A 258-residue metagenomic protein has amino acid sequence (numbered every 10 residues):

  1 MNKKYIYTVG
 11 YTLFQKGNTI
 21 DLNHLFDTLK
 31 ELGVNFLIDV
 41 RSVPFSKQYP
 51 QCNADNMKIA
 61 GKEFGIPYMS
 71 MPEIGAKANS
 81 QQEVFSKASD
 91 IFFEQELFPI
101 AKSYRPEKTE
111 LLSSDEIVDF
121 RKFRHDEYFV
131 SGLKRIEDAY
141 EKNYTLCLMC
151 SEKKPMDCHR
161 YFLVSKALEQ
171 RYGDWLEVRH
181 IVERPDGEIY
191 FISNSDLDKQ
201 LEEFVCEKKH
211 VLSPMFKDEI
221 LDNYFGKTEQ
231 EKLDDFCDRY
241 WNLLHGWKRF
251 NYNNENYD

Functional and structural regions predicted by a protein language model:
M1-D258: Residues lining hydrophobic/aromatic ligand-binding pockets adjacent to catalytic sites
